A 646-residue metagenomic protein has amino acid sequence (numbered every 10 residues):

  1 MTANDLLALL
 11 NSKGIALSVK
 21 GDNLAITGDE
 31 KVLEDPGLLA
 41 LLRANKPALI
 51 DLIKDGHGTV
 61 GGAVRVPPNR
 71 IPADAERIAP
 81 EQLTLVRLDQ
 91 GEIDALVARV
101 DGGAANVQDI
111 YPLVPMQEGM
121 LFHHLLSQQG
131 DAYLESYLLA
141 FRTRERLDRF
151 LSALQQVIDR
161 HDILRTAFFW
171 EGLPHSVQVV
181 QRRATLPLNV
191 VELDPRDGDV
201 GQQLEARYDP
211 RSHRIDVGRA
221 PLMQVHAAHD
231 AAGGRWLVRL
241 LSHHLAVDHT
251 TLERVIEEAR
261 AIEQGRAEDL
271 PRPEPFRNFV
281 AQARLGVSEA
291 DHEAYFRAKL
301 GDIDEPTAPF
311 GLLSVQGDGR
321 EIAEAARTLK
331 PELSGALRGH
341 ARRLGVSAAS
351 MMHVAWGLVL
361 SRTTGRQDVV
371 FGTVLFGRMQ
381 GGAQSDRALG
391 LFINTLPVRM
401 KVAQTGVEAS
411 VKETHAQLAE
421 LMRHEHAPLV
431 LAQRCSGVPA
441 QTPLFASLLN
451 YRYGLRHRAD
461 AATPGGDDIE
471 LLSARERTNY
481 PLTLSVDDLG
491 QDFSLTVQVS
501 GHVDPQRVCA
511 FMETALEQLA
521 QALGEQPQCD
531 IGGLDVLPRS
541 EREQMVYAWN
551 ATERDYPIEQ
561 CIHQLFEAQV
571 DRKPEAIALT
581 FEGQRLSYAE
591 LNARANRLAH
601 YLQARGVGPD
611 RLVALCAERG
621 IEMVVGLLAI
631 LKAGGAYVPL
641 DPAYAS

Functional and structural regions predicted by a protein language model:
M1-E274, G335, G339, T363 (+5 more regions): Carrier-protein-dependent adenylate-forming modules in NRPS/ANL systems
V66-E81, R207, A259-A323, R399 (+2 more regions): Non-catalytic, low-complexity flexible loops and terminal extensions
A104-D109, S127-L134, L151, D162-T166 (+12 more regions): His-Asp-centered acyl/peptidyl-transfer active-site segments
L222-Q224, I322-A326, P481-L482: Short glycine-rich loop/turn motifs
E321-S334, I558: DNA breakage-rejoining catalytic core of tyrosine-based enzymes
D467-G490: Low-complexity, glycine/alanine/valine/leucine- and proline-rich hydrophobic stretches
